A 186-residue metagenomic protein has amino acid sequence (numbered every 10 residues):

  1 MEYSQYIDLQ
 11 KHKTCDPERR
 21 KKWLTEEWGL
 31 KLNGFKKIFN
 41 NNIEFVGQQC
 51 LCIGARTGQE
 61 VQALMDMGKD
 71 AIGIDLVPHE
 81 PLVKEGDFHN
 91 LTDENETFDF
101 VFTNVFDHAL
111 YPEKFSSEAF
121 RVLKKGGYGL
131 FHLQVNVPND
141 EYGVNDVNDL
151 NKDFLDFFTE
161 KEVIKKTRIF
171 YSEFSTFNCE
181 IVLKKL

Functional and structural regions predicted by a protein language model:
M1-N42: Class I SAM-dependent methyltransferase Rossmann-like catalytic core, especially the SAM/SAH-binding loop
Q49-N90: Class I SAM-dependent methyltransferase SAM/SAH-binding core
H89-V101: A short acidic, Gly/Pro-enriched loop at the edge of an enzyme's catalytic core that lines a small-molecule cofactor
D99-P112: A short SAM/SAH-binding and catalytic strip from SAM-dependent methyltransferases
E113-Y128: A short glycine-rich, Lys/Arg-flanked "PGG" loop and its adjoining helix->strand segment in the class I
G126-N136: Conserved beta-strand signature within the Rossmann-like core of class I S-adenosyl-L-methionine
N136, D140-R168: Conserved Class I S-adenosyl-L-methionine
E162-L186: Core SAM-dependent methyltransferase catalytic element
